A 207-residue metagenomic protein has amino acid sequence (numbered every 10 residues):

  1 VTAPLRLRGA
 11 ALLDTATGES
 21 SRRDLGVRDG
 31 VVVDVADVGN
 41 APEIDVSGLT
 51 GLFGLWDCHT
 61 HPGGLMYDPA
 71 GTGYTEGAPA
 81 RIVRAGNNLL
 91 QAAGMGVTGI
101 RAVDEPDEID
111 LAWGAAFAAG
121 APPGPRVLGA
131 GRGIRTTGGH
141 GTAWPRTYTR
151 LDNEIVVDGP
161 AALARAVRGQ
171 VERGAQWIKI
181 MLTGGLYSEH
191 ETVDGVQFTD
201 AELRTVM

Functional and structural regions predicted by a protein language model:
V1-G39, L49-G51: N-terminal metal-binding scaffold of metallo-dependent hydrolase/deaminase domains
A10, L25, G30, G48 (+5 more regions): Divalent metal-coordination and catalytic microenvironments
L13, V103, M181: Conserved residues at the C-terminal ends of beta-strands
L49-A116, T137, A201, T205: Metal-associated gating/positioning segment near the N- to mid-region
G64-Y67, T136-G141, G185-H190: Short acidic/His/Gly/Ser-rich catalytic and metal-binding motifs that mark active-site loops of diverse hydrolases
A70-V83, W144-R165: Active-site mouth loops of central-metabolism enzymes
T98, A102-Y148, N153, V157: Mid-domain alpha/beta scaffold segments of enzyme catalytic cores
A112, A161-M207: Histidine/acidic residue-rich metal-binding segments in metalloenzymes
